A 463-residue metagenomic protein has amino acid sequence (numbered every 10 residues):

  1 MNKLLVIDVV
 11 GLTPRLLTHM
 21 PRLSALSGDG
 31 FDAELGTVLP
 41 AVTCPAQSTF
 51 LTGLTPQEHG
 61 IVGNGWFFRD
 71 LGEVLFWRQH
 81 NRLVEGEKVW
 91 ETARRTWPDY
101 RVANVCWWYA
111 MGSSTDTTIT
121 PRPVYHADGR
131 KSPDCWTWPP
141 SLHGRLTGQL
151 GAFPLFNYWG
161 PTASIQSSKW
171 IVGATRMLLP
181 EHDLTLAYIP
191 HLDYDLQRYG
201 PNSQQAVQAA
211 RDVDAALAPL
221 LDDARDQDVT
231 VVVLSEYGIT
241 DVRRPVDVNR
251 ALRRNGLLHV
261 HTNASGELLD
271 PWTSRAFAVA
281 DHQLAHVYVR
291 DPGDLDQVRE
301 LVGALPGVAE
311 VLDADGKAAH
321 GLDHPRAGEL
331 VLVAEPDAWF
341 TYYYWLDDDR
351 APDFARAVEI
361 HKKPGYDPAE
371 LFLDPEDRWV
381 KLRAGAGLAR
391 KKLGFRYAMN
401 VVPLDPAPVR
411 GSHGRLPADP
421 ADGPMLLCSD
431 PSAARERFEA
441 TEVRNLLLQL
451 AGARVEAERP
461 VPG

Functional and structural regions predicted by a protein language model:
N2-R15, L26, F50, A93 (+7 more regions): Beta-strand elements within well-structured catalytic alpha/beta cores of enzymes that handle phosphate/sulfate esters
R15-E58, A103: Short, structured active-site-proximal loop/turn typified by the sulfatase FGly-forming signature C/S-X-P-X-R
A33-G36, A41-V42, W66-R82, G86-E87 (+5 more regions): Secreted, luminal/periplasmic, and some membrane-associated catalytic domains that remodel anionic oxygen-ester
L54-G200, S274-V279, Q283-R290, D294-Q297 (+7 more regions): His/Asp/Glu-rich, glycine-adjacent segments that coordinate divalent cations and/or stabilize oxyanion chemistry on
T120-G148, V207-A215, R250-L269: Acidic, His- and aromatic-enriched active-site or binding-groove loops in soluble protein domains that engage sugars
L150-L257: Internal metal/ion-chelating core segments
P408-L427: Short glycine/proline-rich, acidic loop/turn segments that cap or connect secondary-structure elements
A434-R444: C-terminal helical/tail subdomains of lipid-metabolizing enzymes
